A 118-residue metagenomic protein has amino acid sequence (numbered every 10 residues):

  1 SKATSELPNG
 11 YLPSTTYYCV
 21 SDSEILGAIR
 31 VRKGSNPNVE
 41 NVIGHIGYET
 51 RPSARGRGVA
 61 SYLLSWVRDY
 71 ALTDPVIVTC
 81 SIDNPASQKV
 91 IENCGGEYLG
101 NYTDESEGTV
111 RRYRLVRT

Functional and structural regions predicted by a protein language model:
S1-S53, Y70, L99, T103-T118: GNAT-family acyltransferases
E40, R57, P85: Loop/helix-junction capping segments adjacent to catalytic residues or to phosphate/diphosphate-binding pockets
Y48-T50, G56-Y70, Q88-N93: Conserved acetyl-CoA-binding loop-helix of GNAT-fold acetyltransferases
R51, I82-D83: Structured loop/turn residues at secondary-structure junctions
A71-I82: Conserved GNAT acetyl-CoA-binding A-motif
D83-G100: Conserved active-site alpha-helix within GNAT-family acetyltransferase domains
